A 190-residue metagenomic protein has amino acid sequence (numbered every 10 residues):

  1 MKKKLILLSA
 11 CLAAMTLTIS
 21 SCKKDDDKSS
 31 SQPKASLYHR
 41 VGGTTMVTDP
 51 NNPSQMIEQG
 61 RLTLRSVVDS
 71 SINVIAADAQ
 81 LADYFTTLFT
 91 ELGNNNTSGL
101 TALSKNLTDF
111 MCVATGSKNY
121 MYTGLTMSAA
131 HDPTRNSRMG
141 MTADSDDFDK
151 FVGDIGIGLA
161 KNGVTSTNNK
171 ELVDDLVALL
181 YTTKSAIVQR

Functional and structural regions predicted by a protein language model:
K2-L5, M15-V47: Bacterial Sec-dependent N-terminal signal peptides
A10-L12: Low-complexity, glycine/proline/serine-enriched flexible coil segments that act as short hinges or interruptions within
S29-Y38, V173-R190: Short terminal or interdomain "cap/linker" segment that borders an active site or interface and mediates
P33, D69-G153, A186-R190: Heme-based O2/NO sensor domains and their adjacent alpha-helical segments, primarily globin folds but also including
V41-D83: Post-signal-peptide N-terminal segment of Sec-exported extracytoplasmic proteins
L64, F148, V173-L176: Hydrophobic packing residues in well-ordered alpha-helices of helical domains and bundles
D154-G158: A general alpha-helix detector
L159-E171: Inter-helical turn/loop segments and adjacent helix faces that build the functional surface of alpha-helical bundle
